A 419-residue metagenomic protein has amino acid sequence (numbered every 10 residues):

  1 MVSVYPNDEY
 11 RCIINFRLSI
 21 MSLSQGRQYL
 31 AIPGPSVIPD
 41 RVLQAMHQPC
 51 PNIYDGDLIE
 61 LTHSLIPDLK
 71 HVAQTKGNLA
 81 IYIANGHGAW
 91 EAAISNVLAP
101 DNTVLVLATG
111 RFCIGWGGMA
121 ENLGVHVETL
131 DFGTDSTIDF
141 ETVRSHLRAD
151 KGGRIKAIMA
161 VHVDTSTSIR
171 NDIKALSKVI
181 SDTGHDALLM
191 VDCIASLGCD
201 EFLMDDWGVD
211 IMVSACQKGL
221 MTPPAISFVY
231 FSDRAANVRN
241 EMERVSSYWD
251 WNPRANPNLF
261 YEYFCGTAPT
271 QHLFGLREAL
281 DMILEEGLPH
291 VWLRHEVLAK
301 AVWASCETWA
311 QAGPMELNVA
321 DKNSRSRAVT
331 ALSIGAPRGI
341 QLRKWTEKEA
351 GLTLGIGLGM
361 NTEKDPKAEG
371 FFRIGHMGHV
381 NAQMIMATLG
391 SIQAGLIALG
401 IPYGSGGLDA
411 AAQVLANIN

Functional and structural regions predicted by a protein language model:
I20-G56: N-terminal "arm"/small-domain region of PLP-dependent enzymes with the aminotransferase-like
V37-I38, Q217-S305, D321, I418-N419: Active-site C-terminal subdomain of aminotransferase-like
A45-A92, G115-E121: Conserved N-terminal alpha-helix of the aminotransferase class I/II PLP-enzyme fold
L98-I114: Conserved PLP-anchoring active-site segment centered on the Schiff-base-forming lysine
I138-G198, I211: Active-site phosphate-binding strand-loop segment of PLP-dependent enzymes
D205-Q217: Conserved active-site segment immediately N-terminal to the catalytic lysine that forms the internal aldimine
M315-A387: Conserved C-terminal alpha-helix-loop-beta "cap" of PLP-dependent enzymes that closes/shapes the active-site mouth
P366-N419: PLP-dependent enzyme catalytic core of the Aspartate aminotransferase-like
